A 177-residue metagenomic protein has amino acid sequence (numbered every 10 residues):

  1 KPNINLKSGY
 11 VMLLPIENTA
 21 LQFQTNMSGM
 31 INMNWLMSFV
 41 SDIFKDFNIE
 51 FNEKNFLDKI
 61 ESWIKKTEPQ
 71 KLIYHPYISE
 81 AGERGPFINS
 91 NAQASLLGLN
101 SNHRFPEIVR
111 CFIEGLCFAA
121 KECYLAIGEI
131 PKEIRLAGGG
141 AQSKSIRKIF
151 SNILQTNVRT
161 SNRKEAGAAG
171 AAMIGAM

Functional and structural regions predicted by a protein language model:
K1-F47, L72-Q93, L97, H103: Glycine-rich phosphate-binding loop of actin/hexokinase-like ATP-binding domains
N18-T19, S28, I149, A166 (+2 more regions): Feature marks hydrolase-like catalytic cores characterized by long aromatic- and Gly/Pro-rich stretches
A20-M27, F51, A137, A141 (+1 more regions): Alpha-helix capping and helix-loop boundary segments enriched in small/acidic/polar residues
N34, D42-K59, R159: Acidic/polar loop patches that form or flank catalytic/metal-binding clefts of enzymes that bind anionic ligands
N34-D42, F118-L125, M173-M177: Short glycine/serine- and small hydrophobic-enriched flexible loop segments
F39, K59-K66: Residues that form generic nucleotide/phosphate-binding pockets
W63-A169: Activation-segment/catalytic-loop signature of the eukaryotic protein kinase fold
